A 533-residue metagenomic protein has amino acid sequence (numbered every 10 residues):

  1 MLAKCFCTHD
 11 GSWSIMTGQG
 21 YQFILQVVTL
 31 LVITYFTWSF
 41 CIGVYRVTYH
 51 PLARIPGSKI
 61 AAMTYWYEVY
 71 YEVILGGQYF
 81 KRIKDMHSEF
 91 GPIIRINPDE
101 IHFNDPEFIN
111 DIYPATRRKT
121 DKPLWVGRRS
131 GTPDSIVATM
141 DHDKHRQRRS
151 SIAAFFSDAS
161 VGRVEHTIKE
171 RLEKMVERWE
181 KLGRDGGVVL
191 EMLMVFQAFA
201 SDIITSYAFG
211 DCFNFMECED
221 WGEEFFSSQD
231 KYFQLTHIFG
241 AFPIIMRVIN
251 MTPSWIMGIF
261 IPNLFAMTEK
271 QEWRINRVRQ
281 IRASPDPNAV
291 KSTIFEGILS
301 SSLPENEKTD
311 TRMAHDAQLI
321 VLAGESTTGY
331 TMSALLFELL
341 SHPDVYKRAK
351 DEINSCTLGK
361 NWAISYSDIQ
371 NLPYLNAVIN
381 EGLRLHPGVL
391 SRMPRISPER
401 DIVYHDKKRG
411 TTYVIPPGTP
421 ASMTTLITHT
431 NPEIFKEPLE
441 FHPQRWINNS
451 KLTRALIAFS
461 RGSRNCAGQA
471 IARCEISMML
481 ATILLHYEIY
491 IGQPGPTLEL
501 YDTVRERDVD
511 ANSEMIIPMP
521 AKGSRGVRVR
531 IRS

Functional and structural regions predicted by a protein language model:
L2-Q147, G162, K169-R178, F199 (+6 more regions): N-terminal membrane-proximal hinge/A-helix region immediately C-terminal to the signal-anchor transmembrane segment
T17-Y21, I74-I101, D121-M140, S151-N214 (+7 more regions): Cytochrome P450 catalytic-domain "roof"
P56, E177, P343-K347, D351 (+2 more regions): Cytochrome P450 heme-binding "Cys pocket" and the immediately downstream C-terminal segment
T120-S130, R163-M332, R348, D508: Cytochrome P450 heme-thiolate monooxygenase catalytic core
E165, K169, E224-K231, E338-S391 (+4 more regions): Cytochrome P450 I-helix active-site segment
S254-I259, L375-S391, N512-S533: C-terminal domain-closing interface element
T327-L340, M479: Short, small-residue alpha-helix embedded
M423-N449: Conserved cytochrome P450 K-helix/beta-meander segment immediately N-terminal to the heme-binding cysteine loop
